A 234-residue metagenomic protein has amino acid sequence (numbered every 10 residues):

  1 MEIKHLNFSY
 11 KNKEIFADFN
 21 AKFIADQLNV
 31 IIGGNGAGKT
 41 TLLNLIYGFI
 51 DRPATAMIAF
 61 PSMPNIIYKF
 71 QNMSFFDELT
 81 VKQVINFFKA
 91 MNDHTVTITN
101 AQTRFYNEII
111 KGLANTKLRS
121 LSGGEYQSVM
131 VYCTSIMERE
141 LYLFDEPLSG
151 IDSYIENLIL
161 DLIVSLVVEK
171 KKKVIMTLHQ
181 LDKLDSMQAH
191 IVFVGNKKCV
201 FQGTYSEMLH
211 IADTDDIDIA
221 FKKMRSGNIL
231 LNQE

Functional and structural regions predicted by a protein language model:
M1, F16-D18: Conserved structural motif at the start of ABC-family nucleotide-binding domains
I32-G34: The feature captures the beta-strand-to-loop junction immediately N-terminal to the Walker
Y47-A90: ABC ATPase nucleotide-binding domain signature region
K117-L121: Conserved ABC ATPase signature
Y142-E146: Catalytic Walker B motif of ABC-type/P-loop ATPase nucleotide-binding domains
D152: ABC-family nucleotide-binding domains
T177-H179: H-loop/switch region of ABC-family ATPase nucleotide-binding domains
A189-T204: H-loop (His-switch) and adjacent beta-strand-loop-beta switch element of ABC-type ATPase nucleotide-binding domains
